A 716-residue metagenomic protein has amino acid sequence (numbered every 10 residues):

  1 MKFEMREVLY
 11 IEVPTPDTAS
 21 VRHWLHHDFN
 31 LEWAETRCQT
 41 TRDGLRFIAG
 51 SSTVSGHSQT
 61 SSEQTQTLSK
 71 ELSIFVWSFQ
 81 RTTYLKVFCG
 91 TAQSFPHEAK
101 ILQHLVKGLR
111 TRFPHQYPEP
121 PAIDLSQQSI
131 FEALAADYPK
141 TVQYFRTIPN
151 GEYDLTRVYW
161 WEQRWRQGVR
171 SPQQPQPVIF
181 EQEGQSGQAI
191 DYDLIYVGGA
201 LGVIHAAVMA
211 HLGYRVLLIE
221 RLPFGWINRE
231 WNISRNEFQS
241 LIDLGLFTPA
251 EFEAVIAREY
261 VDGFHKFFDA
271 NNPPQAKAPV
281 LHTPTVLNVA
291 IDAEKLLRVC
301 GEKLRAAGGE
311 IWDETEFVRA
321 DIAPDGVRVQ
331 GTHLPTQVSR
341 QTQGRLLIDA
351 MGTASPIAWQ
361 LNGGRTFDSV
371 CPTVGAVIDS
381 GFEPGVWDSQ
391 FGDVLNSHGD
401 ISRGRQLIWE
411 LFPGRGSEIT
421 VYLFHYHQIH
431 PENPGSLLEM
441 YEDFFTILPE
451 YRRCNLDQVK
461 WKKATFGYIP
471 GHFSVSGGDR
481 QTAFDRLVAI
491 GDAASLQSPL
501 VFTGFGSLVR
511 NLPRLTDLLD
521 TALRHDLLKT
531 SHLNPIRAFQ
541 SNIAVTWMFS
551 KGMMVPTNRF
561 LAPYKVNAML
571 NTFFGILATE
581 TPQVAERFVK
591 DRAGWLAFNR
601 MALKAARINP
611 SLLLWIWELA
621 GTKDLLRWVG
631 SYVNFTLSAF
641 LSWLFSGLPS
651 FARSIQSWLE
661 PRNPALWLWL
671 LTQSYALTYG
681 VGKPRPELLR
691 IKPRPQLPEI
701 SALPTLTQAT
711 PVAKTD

Functional and structural regions predicted by a protein language model:
M1-D193, A676-D716: Extreme N-terminal leader/targeting segments of oxidoreductases
K2-P16, H27, E32-S51, T60 (+3 more regions): FAD/FMN-dependent oxidoreductases across multiple families
F3-P14, T18, S61, E98 (+3 more regions): Predominantly flavin-linked oxidoreductase catalytic cores and closely associated redox partners
T82-F88, N271-E294, F424-Q428: Helix-loop-beta segment of a Rossmann-like dinucleotide-binding subdomain
W165-R166, L519-D716: C-terminal helical "tail/cap" subdomain of flavin- and related membrane-associated enzymes
I195-W231: Glycine-rich FAD pyrophosphate-binding loop
G198, I348-M351, I490: Short, well-ordered coil/turn residues at beta-beta hairpins and beta-strand->alpha-helix junctions within
P223-N271: N-terminal FAD cofactor-binding segment of flavoenzymes
